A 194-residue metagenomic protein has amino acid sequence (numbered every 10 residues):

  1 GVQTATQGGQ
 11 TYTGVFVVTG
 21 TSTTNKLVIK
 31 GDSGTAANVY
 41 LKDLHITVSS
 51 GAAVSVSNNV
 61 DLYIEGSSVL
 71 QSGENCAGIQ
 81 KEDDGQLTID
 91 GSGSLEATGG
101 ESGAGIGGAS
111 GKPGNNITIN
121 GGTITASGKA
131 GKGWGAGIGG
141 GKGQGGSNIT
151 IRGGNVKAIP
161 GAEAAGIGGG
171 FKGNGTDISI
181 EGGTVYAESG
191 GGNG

Functional and structural regions predicted by a protein language model:
G1-G194: A composition-driven surface/loop motif
